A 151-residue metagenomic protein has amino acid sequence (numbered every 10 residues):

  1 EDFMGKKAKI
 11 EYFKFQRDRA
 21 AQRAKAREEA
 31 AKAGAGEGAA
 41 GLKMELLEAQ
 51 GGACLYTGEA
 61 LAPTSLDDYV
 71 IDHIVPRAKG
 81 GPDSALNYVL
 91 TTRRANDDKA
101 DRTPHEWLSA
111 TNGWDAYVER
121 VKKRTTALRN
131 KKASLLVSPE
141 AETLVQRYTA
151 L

Functional and structural regions predicted by a protein language model:
D2-E59, G81-S84, A127-T149: Short, charged surface segments at domain edges that flank catalytic/cofactor-binding sites
E11-R17, E45-L47, A60-P63, L90 (+3 more regions): Non-transmembrane, interaction-prone segments in cytosolic or luminal domains
R23, C54, D68, T111-W114 (+1 more regions): Alpha-helix initiation and N-capping motif
G58-L90, K99-W107: Histidine-centered nuclease catalytic patch
L86-N87, T91-L151: Domain-exit/linker segments immediately C-terminal to small folded modules
